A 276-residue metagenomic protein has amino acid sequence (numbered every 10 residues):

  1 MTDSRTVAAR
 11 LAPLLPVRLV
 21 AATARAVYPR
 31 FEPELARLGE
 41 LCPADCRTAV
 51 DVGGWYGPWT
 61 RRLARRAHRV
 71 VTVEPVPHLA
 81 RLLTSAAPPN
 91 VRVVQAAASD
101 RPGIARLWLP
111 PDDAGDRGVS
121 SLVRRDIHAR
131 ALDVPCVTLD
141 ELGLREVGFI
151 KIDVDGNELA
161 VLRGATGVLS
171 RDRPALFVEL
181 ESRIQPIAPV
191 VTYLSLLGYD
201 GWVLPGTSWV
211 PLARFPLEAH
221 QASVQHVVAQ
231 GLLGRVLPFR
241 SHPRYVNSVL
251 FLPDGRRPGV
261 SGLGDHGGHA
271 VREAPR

Functional and structural regions predicted by a protein language model:
M1-R276: Phosphate/nucleotide-binding beta-alpha loop and adjacent structural elements of enzyme active sites
